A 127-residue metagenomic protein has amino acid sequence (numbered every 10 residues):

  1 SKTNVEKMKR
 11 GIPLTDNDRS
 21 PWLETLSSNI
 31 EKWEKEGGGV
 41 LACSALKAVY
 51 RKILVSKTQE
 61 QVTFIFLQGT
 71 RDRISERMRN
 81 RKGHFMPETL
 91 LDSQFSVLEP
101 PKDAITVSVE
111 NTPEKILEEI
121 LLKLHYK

Functional and structural regions predicted by a protein language model:
S1-T25: Conserved substrate/cofactor phosphate-moiety recognition/catalytic segment in nucleotide-dependent phosphotransferases
N4, T58, R77-M78, K102: Short, flexible helix/strand-to-coil boundary loops that buttress conserved ligand/catalytic motifs in alpha/beta
L23-E36: A short, N-terminal amphipathic alpha-helix
E36-L41, T63: Loop/turn-to-beta-strand initiation segments
C43-A45: N-terminal glycine-rich "phosphate-gripper" loop used for MgATP/nucleotide binding and carboxylate activation
A48-V62: Short, electropositive alpha-helical surface patch
T58-R77: Conserved phosphate-donor/acceptor-positioning beta-strand/loop module used by diverse small-molecule
N80-L121: Small-molecule kinase domains that catalyze NTP-dependent phosphoryl transfer to phosphate-bearing small molecules
